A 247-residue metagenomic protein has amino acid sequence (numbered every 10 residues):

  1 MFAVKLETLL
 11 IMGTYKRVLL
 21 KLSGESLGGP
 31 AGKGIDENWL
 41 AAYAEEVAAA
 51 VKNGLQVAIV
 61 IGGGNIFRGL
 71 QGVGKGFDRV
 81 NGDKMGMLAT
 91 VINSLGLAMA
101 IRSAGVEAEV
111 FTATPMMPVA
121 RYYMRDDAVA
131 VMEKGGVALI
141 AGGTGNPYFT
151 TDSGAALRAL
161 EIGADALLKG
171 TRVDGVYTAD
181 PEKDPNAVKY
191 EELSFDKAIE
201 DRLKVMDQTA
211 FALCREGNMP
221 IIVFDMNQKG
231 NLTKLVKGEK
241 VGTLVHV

Functional and structural regions predicted by a protein language model:
M1-I11: N-terminal amphipathic/basic-hydrophobic helices that include classical n-h-c signal peptides and signal-anchor
L9-V247: C-terminal catalytic "cap/lid" subdomain
